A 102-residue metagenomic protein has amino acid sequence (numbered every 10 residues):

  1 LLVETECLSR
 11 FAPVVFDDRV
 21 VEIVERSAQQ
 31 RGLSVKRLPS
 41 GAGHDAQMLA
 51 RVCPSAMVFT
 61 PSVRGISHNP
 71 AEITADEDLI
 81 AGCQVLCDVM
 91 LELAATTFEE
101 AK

Functional and structural regions predicted by a protein language model:
L2, E6-P61: Active-site-adjacent substrate-binding region of metalloamidase/peptidase-like peptide-processing proteins
T60-K102: His/Asp/Glu-rich mid-to-C-terminal helical/loop segments that flank catalytic regions of hydrolases
